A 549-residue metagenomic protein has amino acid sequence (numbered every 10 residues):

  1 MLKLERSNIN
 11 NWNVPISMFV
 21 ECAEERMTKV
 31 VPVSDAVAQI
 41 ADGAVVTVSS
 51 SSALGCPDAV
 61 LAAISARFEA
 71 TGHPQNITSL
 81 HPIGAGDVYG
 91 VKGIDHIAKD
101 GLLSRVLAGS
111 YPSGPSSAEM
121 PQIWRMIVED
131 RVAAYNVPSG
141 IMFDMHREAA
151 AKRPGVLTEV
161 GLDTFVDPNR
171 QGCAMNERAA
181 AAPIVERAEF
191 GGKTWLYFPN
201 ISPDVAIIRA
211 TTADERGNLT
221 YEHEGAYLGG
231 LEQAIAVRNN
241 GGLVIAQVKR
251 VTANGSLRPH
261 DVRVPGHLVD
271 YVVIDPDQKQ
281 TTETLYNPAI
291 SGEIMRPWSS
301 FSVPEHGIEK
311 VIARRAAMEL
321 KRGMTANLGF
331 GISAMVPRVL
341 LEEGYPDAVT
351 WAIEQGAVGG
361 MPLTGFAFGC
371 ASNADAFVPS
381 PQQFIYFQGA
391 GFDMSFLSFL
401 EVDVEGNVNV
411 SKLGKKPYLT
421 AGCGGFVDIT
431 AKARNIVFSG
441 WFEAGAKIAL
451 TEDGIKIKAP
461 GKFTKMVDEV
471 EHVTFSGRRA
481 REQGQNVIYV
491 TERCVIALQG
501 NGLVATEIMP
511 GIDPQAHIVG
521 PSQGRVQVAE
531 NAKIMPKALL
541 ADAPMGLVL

Functional and structural regions predicted by a protein language model:
L2-V20, E24-A38, S52-F68, G86-W298 (+1 more regions): Conserved phosphate- and dinucleotide-binding cores of soluble alpha/beta proteins, encompassing both enzyme active
V37, S65, Q75, V303-E305 (+3 more regions): Glycine-rich phosphate/ribose-binding loops and adjacent secondary-structure elements that form binding surfaces
A41, N239, K321: Short conserved AdoMet
V45-S50, T78-P82, L107-S110: Short glycine-rich or small-residue beta-strand-to-loop segments that form or flank ligand, phosphate, metal/Fe-S
V46-V48, T325-G329: Short glycine-rich phosphate-binding loop at a beta-alpha junction
H73-L80, L102, Y135: Helix-coil boundary and N-terminal low-complexity module in membrane systems
I77-S79, V244, A326, W351 (+1 more regions): Hydrophobic/aromatic residues located in beta-strands of well-ordered beta-sheets within soluble catalytic
